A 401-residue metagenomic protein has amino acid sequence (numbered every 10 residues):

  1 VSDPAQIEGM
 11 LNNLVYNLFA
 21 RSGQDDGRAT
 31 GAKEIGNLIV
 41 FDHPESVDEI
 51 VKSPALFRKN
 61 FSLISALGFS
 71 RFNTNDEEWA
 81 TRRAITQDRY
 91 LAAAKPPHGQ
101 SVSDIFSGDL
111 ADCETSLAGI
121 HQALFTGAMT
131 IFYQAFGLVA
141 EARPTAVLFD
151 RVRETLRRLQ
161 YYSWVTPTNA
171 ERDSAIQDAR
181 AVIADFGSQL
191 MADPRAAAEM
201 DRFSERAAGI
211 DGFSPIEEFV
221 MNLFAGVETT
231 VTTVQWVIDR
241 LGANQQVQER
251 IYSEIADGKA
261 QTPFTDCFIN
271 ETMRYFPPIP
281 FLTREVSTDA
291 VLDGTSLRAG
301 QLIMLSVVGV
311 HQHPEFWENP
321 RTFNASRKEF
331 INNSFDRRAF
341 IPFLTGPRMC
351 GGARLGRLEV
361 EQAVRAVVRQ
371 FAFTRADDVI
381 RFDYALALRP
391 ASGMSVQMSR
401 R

Functional and structural regions predicted by a protein language model:
V1, R240-I279, D293, R298-Q301 (+2 more regions): Cytochrome P450 I-helix active-site segment
V1-L67, A339: N-terminal membrane-proximal hinge/A-helix region immediately C-terminal to the signal-anchor transmembrane segment
V1-N17, F61-G137, E141-M191, R401: Cytochrome P450 catalytic-domain helical core, especially the substrate-recognition surface and oxygen-activation
P4-G27, G258-D293, P314: Conserved cytochrome P450 K-helix E-x-x-R motif and the immediately C-terminal K′/meander segment
S53-L56, L305-N332, A353: Conserved cytochrome P450 K-helix/beta-meander segment immediately N-terminal to the heme-binding cysteine loop
T81, T86, E329-R365, V379-A387: Cytochrome P450 heme-thiolate "Cys pocket" and heme-binding signature region
A175-T233: Conserved cytochrome P450 catalytic core segment spanning the I/J/K helices
V227-E254, A353-F371: Cytochrome P450 catalytic-core helices
